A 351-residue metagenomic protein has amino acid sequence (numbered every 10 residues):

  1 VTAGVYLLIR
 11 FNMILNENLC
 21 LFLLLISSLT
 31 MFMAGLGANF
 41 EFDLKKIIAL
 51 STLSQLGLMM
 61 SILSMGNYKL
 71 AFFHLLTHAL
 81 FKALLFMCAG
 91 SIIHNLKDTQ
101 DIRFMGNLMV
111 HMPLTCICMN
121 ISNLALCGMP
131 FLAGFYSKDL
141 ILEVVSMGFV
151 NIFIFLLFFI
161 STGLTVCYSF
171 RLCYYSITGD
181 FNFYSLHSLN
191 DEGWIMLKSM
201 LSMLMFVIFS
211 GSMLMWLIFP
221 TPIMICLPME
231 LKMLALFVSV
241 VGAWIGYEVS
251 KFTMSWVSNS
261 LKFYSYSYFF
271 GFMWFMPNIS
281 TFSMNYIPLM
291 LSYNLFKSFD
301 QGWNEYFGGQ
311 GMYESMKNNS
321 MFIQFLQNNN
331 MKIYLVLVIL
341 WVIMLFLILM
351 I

Functional and structural regions predicted by a protein language model:
V1-I351: Core, highly hydrophobic multi-pass alpha-helical transmembrane subunits of bioenergetic inner membranes
